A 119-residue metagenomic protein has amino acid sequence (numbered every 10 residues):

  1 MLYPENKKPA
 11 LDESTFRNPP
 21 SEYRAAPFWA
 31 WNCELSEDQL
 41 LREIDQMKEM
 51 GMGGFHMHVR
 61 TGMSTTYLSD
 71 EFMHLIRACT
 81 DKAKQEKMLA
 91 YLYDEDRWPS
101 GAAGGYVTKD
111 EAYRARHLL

Functional and structural regions predicted by a protein language model:
M1-F16, R24, Q39-M50, L68-L119: Mature extracytoplasmic enzyme cores
A26-D38: Active-site mouth loops of central-metabolism enzymes
P27-A30, G54-M57, A90-L92: Structural recognition of the beta-strand scaffold that forms the well-ordered cores of secreted hydrolase catalytic
A30-W31, T65-Y67: Short, contiguous strand/loop micro-motifs
N32-E34, R60-G62, E95-R97: Active-site beta-loop-alpha junctions enriched in small/polar residues
F55-T65: Short, conserved helix/loop micro-motifs enriched in His/Cys and acidic residues
